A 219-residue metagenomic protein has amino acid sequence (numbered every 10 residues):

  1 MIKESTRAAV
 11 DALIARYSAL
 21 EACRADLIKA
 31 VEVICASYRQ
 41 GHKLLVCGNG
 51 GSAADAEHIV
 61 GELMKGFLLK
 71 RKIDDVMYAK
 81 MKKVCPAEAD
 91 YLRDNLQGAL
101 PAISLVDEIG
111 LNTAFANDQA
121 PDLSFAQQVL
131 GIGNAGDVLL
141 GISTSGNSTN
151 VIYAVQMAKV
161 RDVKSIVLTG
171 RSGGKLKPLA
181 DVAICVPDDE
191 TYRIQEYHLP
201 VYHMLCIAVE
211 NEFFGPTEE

Functional and structural regions predicted by a protein language model:
M1-E21: Generic N-terminal amphipathic, Lys/Arg-enriched alpha-helix
E21-Q40: A short, well-structured juxtamembrane/interface segment
R39-I132: Glycine-rich, small/polar surface segments that engage phosphate groups of diverse ligands
G41-H42, G136, D162: Glycine-centered short loops/turns at secondary-structure junctions
A53-E57, D122, N147-A154, L176: Short glycine/serine/threonine-rich phosphate/pyrophosphate-binding segments that cradle anionic phosphate groups
V167-A180: Short, glycine/polar-rich helix-capping loops at beta-to-alpha or helix-loop-helix junctions that flank or form
Y192-E219: A charged, well-structured terminal subsegment
